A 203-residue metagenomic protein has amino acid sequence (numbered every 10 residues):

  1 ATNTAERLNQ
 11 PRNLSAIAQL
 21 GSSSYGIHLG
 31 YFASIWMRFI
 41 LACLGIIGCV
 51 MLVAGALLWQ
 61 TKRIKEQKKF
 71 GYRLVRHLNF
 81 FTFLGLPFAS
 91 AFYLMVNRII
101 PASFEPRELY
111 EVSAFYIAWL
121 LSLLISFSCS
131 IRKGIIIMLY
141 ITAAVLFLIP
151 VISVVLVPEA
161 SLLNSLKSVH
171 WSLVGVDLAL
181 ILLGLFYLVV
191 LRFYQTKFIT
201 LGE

Functional and structural regions predicted by a protein language model:
A1-E203: Conserved histidines in hydrophobic membrane contexts and catalytic metal-binding motifs
